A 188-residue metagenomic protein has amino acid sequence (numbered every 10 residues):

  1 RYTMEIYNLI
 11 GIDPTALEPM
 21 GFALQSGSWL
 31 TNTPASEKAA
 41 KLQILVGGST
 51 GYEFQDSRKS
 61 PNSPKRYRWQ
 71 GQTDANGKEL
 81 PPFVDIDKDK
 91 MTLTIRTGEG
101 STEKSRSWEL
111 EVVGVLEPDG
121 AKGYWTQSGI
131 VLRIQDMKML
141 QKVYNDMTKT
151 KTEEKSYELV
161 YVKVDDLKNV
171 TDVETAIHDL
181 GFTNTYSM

Functional and structural regions predicted by a protein language model:
R1-Y186: Basic-flanked hydrophobic alpha-helices used for secretion and membrane insertion
